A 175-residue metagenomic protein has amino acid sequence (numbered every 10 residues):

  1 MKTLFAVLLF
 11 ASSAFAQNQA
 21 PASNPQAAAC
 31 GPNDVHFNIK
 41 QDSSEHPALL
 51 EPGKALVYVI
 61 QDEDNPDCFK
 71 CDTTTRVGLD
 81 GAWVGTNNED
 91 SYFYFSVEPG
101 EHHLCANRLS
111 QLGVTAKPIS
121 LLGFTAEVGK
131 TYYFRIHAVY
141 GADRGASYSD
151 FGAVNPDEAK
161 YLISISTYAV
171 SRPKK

Functional and structural regions predicted by a protein language model:
T3-S13: Sec-dependent N-terminal signal peptides
Q17-K175: Short loop/turn and low-complexity linker motifs enriched in small/turn-promoting residues
